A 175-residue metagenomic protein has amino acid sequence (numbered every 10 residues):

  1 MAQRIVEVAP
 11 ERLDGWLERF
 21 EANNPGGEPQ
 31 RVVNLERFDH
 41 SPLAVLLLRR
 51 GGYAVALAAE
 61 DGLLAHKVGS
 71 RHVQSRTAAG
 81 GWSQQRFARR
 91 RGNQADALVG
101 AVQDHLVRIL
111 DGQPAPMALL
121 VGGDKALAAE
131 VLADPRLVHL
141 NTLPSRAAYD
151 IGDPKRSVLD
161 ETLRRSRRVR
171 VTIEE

Functional and structural regions predicted by a protein language model:
M1-E175: Terminal alpha-helical anchor/extension segments at protein ends
